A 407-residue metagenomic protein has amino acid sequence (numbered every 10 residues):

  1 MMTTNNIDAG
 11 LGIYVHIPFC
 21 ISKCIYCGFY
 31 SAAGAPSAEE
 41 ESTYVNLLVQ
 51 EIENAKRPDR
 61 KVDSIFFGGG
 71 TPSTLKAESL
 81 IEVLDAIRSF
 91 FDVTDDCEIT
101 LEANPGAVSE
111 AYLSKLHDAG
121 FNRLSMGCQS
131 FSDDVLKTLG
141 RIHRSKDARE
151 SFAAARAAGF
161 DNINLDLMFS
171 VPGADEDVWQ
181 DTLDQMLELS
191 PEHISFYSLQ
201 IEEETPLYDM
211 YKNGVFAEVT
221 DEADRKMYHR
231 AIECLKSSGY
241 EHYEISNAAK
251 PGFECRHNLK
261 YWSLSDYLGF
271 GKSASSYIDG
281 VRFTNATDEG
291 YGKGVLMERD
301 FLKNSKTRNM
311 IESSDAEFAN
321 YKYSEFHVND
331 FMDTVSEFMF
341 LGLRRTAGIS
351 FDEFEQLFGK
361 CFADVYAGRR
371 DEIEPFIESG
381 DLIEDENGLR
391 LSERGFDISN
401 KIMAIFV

Functional and structural regions predicted by a protein language model:
M2-G12, S31-A55, R60-A363: C-terminal scaffold of the Radical SAM
I13-I17: Short active-site neighborhood of thiol/selenol oxidoreductases, capturing the structured segment around
P18-S31: Local cysteine-cluster metal-coordination motifs and their immediate loop/turn environment, predominantly Fe-S cluster
R344-G348, G359, E374, D381 (+1 more regions): Hydrophobic alpha-helix feature that most strongly marks membrane-spanning transmembrane helices and their immediate
F362-P375: Short amphipathic alpha-helical interaction segments
I377-N387: A short, conserved structural fragment
G388-S392: Minor-groove-contacting beta-hairpin "wing" of winged helix-turn-helix DNA-binding domains
R394-V407: Short, amphipathic alpha-helical interaction segments positioned at domain boundaries
